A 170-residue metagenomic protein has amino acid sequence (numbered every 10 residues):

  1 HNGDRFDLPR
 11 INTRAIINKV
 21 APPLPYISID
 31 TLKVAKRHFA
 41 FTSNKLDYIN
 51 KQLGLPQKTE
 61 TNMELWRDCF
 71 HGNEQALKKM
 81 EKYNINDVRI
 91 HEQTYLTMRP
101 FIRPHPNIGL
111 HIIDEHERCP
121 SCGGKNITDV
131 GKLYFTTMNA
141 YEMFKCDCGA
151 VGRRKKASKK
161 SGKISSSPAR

Functional and structural regions predicted by a protein language model:
H1, R5, K45-I113: Acidic, Mg2+-coordinating catalytic module of metal-dependent nucleases/exonucleases that use a two-metal-ion mechanism
H1-Y48: Conserved DEDDh/DEDDy metal-dependent 3′-5′ exonuclease domain
I11, N107, H111, N139-Y141: Active-site-proximal or metal-binding-adjacent scaffold patches in catalytic folds
E117-C122, K145-C148: Short cysteine-rich clusters marking metal-coordination/redox-active sites
G123-I127, A150-G152: Cys/His-rich microdomains that often coordinate metals
T128-Y134, K155-K159: Short Cys/His-rich "knuckle" micro-motifs
K132-M143: Short linker/helix segments within small regulatory modules
K145-R170: Short metal-binding segments enriched for Cys and/or His
